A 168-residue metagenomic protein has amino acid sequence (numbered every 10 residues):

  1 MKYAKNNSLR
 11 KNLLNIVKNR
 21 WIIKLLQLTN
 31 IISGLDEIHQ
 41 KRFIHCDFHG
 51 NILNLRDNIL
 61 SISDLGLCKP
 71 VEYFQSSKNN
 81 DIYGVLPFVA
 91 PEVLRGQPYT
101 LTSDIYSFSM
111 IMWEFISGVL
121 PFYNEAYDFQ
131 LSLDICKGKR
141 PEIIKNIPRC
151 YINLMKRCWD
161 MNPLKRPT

Functional and structural regions predicted by a protein language model:
K2-S8: Conserved short submotifs of the Hanks-type protein kinase catalytic core that shape the nucleotide-binding pocket
L14-T29: Activation segment of protein kinase catalytic domains, centered on the conserved DFG
H39-L55: Catalytic-loop of the protein kinase fold
K78-V93: Conserved activation segment of eukaryotic-like protein kinases, specifically the C-terminal portion of the activation
D104: Conserved catalytic-loop aspartate of Hanks-type protein kinases
W159-T168: A conserved short helix/loop substructure at the end of the activation segment of eukaryotic-like protein kinase domains
